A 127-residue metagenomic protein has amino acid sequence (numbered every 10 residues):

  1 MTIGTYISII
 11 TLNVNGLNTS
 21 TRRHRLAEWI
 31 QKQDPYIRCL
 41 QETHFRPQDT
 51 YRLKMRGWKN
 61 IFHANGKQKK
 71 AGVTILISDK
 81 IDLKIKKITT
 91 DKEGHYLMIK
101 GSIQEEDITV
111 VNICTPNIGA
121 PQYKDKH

Functional and structural regions predicted by a protein language model:
M1-H127: A shared catalytic/ligand-binding motif for oxyanion handling
